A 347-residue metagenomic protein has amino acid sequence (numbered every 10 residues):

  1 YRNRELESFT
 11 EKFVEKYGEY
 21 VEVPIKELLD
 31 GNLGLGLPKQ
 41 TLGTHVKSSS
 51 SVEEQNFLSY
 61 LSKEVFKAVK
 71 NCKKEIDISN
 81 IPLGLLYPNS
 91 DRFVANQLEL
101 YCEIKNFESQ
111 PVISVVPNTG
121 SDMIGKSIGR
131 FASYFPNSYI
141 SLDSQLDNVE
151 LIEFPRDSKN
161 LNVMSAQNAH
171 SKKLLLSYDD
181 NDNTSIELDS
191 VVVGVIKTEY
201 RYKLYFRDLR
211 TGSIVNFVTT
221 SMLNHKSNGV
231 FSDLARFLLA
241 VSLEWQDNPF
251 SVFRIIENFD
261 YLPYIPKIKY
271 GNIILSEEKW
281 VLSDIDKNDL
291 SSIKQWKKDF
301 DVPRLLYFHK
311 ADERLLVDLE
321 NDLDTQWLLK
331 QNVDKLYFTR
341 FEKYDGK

Functional and structural regions predicted by a protein language model:
R2, L6-E11, E15-K347: Extended low-complexity, compositionally biased segments
